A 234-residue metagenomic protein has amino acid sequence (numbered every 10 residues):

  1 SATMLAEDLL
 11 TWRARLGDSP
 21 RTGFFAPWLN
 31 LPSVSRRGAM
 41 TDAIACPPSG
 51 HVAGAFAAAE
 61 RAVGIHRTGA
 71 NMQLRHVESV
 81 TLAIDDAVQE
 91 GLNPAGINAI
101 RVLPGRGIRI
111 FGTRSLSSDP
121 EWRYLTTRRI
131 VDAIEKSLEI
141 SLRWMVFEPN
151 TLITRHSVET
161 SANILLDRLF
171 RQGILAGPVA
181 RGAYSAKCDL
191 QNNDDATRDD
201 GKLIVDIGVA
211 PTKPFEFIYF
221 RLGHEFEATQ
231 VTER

Functional and structural regions predicted by a protein language model:
S1-R234: Structured, hydrophobic secondary-structure cores that serve as assembly/anchoring elements
